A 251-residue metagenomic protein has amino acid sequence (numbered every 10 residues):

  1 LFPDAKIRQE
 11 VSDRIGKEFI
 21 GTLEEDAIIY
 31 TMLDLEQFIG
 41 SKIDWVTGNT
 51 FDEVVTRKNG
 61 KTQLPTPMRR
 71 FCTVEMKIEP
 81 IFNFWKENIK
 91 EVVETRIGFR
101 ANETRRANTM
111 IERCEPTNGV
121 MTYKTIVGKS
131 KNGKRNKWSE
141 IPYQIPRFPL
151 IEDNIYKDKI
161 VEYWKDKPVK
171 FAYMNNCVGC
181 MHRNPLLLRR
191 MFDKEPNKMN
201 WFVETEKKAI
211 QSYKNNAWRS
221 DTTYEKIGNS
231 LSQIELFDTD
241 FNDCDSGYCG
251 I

Functional and structural regions predicted by a protein language model:
L1-I251: Nucleotide-activated chemistry modules centered on ATP-dependent adenylation/adenylyltransferase
